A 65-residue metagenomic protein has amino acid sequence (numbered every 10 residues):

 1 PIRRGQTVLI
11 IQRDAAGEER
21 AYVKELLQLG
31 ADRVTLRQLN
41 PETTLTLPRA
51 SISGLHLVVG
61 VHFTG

Functional and structural regions predicted by a protein language model:
P1-G65: Acidic/glycine-rich C-terminal interaction modules and beta/coil loop segments that lie outside canonical DNA-binding
